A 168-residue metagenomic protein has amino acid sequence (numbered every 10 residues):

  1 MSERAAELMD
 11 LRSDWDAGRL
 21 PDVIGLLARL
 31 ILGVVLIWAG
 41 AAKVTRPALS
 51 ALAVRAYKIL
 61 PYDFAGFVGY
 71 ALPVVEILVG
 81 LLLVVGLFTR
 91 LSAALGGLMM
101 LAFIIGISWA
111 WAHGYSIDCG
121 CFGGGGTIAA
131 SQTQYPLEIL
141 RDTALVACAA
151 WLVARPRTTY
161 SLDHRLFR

Functional and structural regions predicted by a protein language model:
M1-T45, V85-R168: Extended, low-polarity transmembrane helix blocks
L30, F64, V74-I77: Hydrophobic alpha-helical segments and helix-packing faces
A41-L72: Solvent-exposed, well-ordered loop and adjacent helix/strand elements within mature globular domains that form
G69-L87: Hydrophobic alpha-helical transmembrane segments
